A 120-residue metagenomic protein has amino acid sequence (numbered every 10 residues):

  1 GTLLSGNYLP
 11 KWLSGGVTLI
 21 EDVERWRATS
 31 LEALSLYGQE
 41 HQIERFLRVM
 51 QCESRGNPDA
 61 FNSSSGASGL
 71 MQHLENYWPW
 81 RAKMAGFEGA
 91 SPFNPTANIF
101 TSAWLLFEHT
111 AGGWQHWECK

Functional and structural regions predicted by a protein language model:
G1-G56: Export/targeting segments at the very N-terminus of extracytoplasmic proteins
L4-L9, E21, F107, A111 (+1 more regions): Catalytic cores of secreted/periplasmic lytic hydrolases that degrade extracellular macromolecules
H41-R45, G113-H116, K120: Acidic/histidine metal-binding catalytic segments
F46-Q51, G69-H73, W104-L106: Structural recognition of the beta-strand scaffold that forms the well-ordered cores of secreted hydrolase catalytic
S54-F61, H109-H116: Secretory-pathway/luminal and periplasmic proteins that interact with or process carbohydrate-rich
S64-M84: Substrate-binding/active-site groove segments that recognize and process beta-1,4-linked N-acetyl-hexosamine
F87-F100: A short, structured beta-strand-centered segment in the mid-to-C-terminal lobe of catalytic cores from group-transfer
